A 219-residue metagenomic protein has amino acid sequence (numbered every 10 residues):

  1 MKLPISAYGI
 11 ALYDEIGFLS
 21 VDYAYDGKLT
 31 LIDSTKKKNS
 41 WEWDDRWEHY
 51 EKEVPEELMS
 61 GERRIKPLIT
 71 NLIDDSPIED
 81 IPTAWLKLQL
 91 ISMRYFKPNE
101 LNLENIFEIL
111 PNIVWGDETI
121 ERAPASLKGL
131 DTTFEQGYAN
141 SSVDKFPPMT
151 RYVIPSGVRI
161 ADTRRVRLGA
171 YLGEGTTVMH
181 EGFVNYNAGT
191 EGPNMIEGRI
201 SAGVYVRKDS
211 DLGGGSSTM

Functional and structural regions predicted by a protein language model:
M1-R151: Terminal amphipathic alpha-helical/low-complexity segments used for targeting or macromolecular assembly
V153-M219: Structural signal for interior beta-strand "rungs" in well-ordered beta-sheet cores of soluble enzyme domains
